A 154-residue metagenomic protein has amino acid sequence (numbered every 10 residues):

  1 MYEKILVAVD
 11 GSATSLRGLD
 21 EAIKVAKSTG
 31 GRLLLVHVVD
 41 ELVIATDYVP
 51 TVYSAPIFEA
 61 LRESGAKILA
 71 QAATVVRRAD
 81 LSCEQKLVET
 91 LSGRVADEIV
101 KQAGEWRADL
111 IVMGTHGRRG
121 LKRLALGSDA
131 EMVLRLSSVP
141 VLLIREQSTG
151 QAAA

Functional and structural regions predicted by a protein language model:
E3-V52, V75, A79-K86: Small/aliphatic-rich secondary-structure junction motif
V38-K67, G150-A154: Acidic, proline/glycine-rich short linear motifs
T51-S54, Q102-G104, D129-A130: Short, hinge-like loop/turn segments at secondary-structure boundaries
T74-I111, Q151-A154: Structural beta-alpha unit
L110-M132, G150-A153: Glycine-rich, Arg-bearing micro-motifs that act as flexible, cationic patches
D129, S137-S138: Short, structured coil segments at secondary-structure junctions
V141-Q151: Short, flexible loop segments at boundaries between secondary-structure elements
